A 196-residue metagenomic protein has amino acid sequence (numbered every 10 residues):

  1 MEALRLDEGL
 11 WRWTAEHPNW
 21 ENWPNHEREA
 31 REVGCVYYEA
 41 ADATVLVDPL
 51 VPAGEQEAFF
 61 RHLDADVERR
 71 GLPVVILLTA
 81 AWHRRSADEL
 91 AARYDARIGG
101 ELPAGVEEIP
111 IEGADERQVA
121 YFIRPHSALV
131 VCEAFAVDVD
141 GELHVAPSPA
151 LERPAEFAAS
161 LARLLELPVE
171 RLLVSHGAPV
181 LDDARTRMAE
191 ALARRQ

Functional and structural regions predicted by a protein language model:
M1-D42: Zn-dependent metallo-beta-lactamase
E2, W11, A15-N19, A43-G54 (+1 more regions): Metallo-beta-lactamase
R28-R31, I111-D115: A short catalytic or substrate-binding loop motif that flags glycine-/basic-rich loops and adjacent residues that bind
R31-V33, A41, L63-R69, E152-A155: Helix-coil boundary/capping segments in enzymes
C35, F60, D64, L161-A162: Short hydrophobic/charged patches on amphipathic alpha-helices used for structural packing and interfaces
V51-E101: Active-site metal-binding motif and surrounding structural segment of the metallo-beta-lactamase
V74-V75, A96, E107, R117-V119 (+1 more regions): Generic beta-strand structural signal
G99-I109: Short, conserved active-site entrance elements at the starts or edges of catalytic domains
